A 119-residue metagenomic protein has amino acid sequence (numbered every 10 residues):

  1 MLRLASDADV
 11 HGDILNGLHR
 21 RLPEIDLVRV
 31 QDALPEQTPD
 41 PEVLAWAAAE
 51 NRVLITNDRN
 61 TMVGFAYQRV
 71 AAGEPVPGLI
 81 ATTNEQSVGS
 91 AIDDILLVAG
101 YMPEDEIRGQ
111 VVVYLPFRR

Functional and structural regions predicted by a protein language model:
R3-A8, G12-E24, Q31, P35 (+2 more regions): Acidic, PIN/NYN-like endoribonuclease modules and their adjacent C-terminal/linker elements
V28-V30, I55-T56: Short, conserved beta-strand edge motifs with alternating hydrophobic and charged residues
D40, A48-Y67: Acidic, metal-binding active-site segment of PIN/NYN-like and related structure-specific nucleases
